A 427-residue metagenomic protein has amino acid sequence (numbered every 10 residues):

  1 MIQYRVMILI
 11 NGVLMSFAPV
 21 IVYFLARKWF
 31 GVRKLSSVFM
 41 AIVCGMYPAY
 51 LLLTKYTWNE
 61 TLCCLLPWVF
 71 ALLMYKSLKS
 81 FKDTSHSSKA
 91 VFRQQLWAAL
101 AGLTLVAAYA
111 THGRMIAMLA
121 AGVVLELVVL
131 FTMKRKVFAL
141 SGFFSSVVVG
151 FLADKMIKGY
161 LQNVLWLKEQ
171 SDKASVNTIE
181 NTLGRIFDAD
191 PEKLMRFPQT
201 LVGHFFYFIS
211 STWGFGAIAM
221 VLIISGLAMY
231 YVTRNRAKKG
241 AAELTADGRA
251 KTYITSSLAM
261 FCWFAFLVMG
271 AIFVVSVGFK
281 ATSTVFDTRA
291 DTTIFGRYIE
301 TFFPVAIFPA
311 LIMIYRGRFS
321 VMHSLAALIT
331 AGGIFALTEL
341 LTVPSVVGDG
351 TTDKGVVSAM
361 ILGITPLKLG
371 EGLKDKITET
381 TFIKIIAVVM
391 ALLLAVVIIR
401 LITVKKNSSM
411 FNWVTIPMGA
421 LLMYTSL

Functional and structural regions predicted by a protein language model:
L9-G31, V69: Transmembrane-helix motifs of polytopic, lipid-linked glycan transferases
N11, F39-P48, L72, L105 (+1 more regions): Short helix- or helix-capping micro-motifs that position conserved polar/aromatic residues at function-defining sites
A18, L35-V38, L73-V106, V137-S141: Short hydrophobic alpha-helices at membrane interfaces in multi-pass membrane enzymes
F24-L25, L62-D83, W97-L105, G122-V123 (+1 more regions): Specific aromatic-rich, kink-prone transmembrane helix
M40-A41, R93-H112, V123-E126, S145-G150 (+1 more regions): Membrane-interface alpha helices of multi-pass inner-membrane proteins
L52-L62, R114: Short acidic/glycine- and proline-prone juxtamembrane loop motifs at membrane-interface regions of multi-pass membrane
S77-S80, T84, L96, A117-V148 (+2 more regions): Perimembrane helix-loop-helix junctions
Y109, F138-N235, M260-V277, G333-G350: Membrane-lumen/periplasm interface segments of specific transmembrane helices in polyprenyl phosphate-linked
